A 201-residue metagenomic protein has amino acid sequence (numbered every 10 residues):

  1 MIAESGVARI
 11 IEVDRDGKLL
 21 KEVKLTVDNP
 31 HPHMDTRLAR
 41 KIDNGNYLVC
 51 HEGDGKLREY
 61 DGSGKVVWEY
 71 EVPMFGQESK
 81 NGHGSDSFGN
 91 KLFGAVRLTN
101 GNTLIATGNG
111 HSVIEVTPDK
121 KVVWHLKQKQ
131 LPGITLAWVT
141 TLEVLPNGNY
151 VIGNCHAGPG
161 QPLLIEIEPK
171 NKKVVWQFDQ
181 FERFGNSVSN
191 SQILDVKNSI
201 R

Functional and structural regions predicted by a protein language model:
M1-R201: Histidine-/acidic-rich catalytic cores in large beta-rich domains
